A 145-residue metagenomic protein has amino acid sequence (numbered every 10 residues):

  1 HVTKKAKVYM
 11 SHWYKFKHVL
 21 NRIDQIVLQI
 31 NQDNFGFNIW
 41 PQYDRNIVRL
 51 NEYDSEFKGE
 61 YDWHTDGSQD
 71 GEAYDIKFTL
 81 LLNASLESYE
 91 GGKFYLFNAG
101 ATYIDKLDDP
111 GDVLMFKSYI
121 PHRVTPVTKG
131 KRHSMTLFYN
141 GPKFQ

Functional and structural regions predicted by a protein language model:
H1-V113, Y119-Q145: Fe(II)/2-oxoglutarate oxygenase catalytic core
